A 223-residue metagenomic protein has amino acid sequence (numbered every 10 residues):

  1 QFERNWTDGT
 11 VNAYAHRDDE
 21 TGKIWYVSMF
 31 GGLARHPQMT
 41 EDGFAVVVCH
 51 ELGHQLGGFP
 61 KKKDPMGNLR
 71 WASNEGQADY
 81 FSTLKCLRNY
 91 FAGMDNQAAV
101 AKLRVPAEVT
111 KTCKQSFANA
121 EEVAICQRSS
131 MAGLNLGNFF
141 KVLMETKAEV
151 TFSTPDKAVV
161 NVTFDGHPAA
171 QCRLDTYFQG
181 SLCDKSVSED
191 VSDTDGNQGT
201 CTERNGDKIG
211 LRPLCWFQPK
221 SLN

Functional and structural regions predicted by a protein language model:
E3-S28: Catalytic zinc-binding patch centered on the HExxH motif and its immediate surroundings that defines zinc-dependent
W6-N12, L33-M39, E51-Q55, K62-K63: Solvent-exposed loop/turn segments at secondary-structure junctions within structured extracellular/periplasmic domains
H16, D79-Y80: Extracytoplasmic low-complexity repetitive segments enriched in small/polar residues
W25-V27, E41-F59: Short, contiguous hydrophobic alpha-helices characteristic of membrane insertion segments
M29-V46, L69: Short pre-active-site segment immediately N-terminal to the catalytic Zn-binding motif
L52-W71, Q77, T83-M94: Catalytic Zn2+-binding segment of zinc metalloproteases
S73, S82-K147: Short helix/loop segments within enzyme catalytic domains that coordinate or immediately flank catalytic cofactors
S130-N223: Pan-zinc metallopeptidase signature
